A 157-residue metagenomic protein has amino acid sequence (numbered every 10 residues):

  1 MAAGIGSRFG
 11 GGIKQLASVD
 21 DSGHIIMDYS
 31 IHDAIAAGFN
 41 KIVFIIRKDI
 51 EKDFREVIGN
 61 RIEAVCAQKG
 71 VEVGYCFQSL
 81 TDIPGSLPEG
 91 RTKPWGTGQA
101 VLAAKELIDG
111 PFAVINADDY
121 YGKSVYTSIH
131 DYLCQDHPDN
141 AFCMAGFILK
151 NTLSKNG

Functional and structural regions predicted by a protein language model:
M1-E63, G110: N-terminal glycine-rich phosphate-binding loop and ensuing alpha1 helix
G6, Y120-G122: A short, conserved beta-strand element in the Rossmann-like catalytic core that flanks the donor/metal-binding loop
I26-S30, Q99-A103, S128: Well-ordered alpha-helical segments embedded in enzymatic catalytic cores
M27, A104, D118, I148: Residue-level signal for inorganic ion chemistry
F44, Y75, V114, M144-A145: Structural beta-sheet core signal
E63-P111: Short phosphate-binding loop-to-helix
D109-Y120: Short beta-strand-to-loop acidic/aromatic patch adjacent to the donor-nucleotide binding site
K123-G157: Conserved core of the sugar-phosphate nucleotidyltransferase
